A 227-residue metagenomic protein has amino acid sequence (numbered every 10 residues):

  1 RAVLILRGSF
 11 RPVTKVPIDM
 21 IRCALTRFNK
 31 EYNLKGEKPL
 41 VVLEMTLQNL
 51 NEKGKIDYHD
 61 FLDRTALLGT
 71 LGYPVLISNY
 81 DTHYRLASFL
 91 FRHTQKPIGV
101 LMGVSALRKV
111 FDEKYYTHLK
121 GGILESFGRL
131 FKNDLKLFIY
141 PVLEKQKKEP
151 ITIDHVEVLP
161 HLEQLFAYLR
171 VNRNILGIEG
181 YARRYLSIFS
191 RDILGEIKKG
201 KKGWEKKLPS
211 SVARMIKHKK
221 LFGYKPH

Functional and structural regions predicted by a protein language model:
R1-H227: Nucleotidyltransferase catalytic core that binds NTPs
